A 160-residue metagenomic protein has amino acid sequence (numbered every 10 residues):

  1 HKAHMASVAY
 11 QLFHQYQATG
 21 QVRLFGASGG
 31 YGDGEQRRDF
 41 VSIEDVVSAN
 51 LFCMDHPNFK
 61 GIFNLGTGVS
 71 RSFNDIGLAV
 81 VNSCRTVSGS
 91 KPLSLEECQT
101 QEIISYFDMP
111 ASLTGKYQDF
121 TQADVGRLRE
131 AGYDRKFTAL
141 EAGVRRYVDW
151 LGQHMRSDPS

Functional and structural regions predicted by a protein language model:
H1-V8, Y31: Flexible, glycine-rich beta-alpha linker
Y16-S160: C-terminal substrate-binding subdomain of Rossmann-fold SDR/epimerase-dehydratase oxidoreductases
